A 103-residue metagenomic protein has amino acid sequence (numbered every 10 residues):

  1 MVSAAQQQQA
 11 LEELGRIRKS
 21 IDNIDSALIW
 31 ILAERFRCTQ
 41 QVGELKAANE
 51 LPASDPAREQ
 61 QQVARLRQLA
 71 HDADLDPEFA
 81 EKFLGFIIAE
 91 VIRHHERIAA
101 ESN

Functional and structural regions predicted by a protein language model:
M1-N103: Domain-level signature for soluble enzymes in the chorismate/prephenate branch of the shikimate pathway
